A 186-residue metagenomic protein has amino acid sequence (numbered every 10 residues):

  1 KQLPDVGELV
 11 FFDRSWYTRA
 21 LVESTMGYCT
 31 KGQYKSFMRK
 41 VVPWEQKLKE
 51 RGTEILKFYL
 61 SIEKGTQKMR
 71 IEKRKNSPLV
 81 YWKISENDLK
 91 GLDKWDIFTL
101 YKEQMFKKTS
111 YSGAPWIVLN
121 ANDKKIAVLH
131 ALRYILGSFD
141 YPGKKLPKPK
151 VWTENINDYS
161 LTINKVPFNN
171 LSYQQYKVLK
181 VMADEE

Functional and structural regions predicted by a protein language model:
K1-Q46, Q175: ATP-dependent small-molecule kinase phosphotransfer cores that center on conserved nucleotide phosphate-binding segments
Q2-D5, K47-T53, T109-Y111: Conserved catalytic network of the ASCE P-loop NTPase/AAA+ motor domain
V10-F12, E54-F58, I117-L119: Hydrophobic/aromatic beta-strand patches that form the interior of the parallel beta-sheet core in alpha/beta enzyme
R14-S15, Y59-K64, N122: A short beta-strand-to-loop transition that corresponds to the Sensor-1 phosphate-sensing loop of AAA+ P-loop ATPases
V22-K40, L48-L100, K148-V151: A glycine- and Lys/Arg-enriched "phosphate-lid" helix/loop adjacent to the NTP-binding pocket of small-molecule kinases
V41-V42, S61, E86-A127: Small-molecule kinase domains that catalyze NTP-dependent phosphoryl transfer to phosphate-bearing small molecules
F58, L171-E185: Short amphipathic alpha-helical recognition elements used for nucleic-acid or partner binding across transcription
A114-H130, F139-F168: C-terminal helical "lid" subdomain and adjoining coupling/linker elements of P-loop NTPases
